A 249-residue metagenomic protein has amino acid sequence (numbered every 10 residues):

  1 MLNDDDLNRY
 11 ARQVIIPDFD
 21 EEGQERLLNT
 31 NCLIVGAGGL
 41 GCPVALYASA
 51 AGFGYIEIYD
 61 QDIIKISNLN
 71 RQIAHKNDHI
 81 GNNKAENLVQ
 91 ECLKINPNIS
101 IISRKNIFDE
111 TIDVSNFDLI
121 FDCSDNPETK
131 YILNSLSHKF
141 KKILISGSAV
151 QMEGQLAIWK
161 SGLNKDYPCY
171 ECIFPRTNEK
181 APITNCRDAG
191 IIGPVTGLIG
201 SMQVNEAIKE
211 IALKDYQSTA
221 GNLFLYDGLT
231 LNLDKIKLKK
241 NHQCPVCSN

Functional and structural regions predicted by a protein language model:
M1-N249: Adenine nucleotide-associated cytosolic modules
